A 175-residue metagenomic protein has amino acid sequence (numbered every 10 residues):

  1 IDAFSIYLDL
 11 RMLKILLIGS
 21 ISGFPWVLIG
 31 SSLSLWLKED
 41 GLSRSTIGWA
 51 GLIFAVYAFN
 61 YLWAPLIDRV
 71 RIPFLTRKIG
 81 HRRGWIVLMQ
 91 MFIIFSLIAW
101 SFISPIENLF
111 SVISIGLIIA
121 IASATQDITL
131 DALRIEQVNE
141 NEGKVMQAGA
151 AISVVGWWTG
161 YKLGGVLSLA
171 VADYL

Functional and structural regions predicted by a protein language model:
I1-Y57, I118: Helix-loop boundary and gating motifs at the non-cytosolic
I18, W49-I53, I115, A148-W157: Hydrophobic alpha-helical segments of secondary membrane carriers
E39, D68-L75, I98-P105, Y161-L175: Transmembrane alpha-helix termini and helix-breaking/packing motifs in multi-pass membrane transporters
T46-P73, I93-I94, T159, L163: Central cavity-lining transmembrane alpha-helices of secondary-active solute carriers, predominantly the Major
V56-W63, V145-A172: Glycine-rich segments within core transmembrane alpha-helices of 12-TM secondary carriers
L62, I72-P73, G84-E107: C-terminal ends and interior cores of transmembrane alpha-helices in multi-pass membrane transporters/permeases
K78-V87, E107-F110, A170-L175: A membrane-interface helix-boundary motif in multi-pass transporters
I118-V155: Cytoplasmic helix-loop-helix junction between adjacent transmembrane helices in 12-TM secondary transporters
